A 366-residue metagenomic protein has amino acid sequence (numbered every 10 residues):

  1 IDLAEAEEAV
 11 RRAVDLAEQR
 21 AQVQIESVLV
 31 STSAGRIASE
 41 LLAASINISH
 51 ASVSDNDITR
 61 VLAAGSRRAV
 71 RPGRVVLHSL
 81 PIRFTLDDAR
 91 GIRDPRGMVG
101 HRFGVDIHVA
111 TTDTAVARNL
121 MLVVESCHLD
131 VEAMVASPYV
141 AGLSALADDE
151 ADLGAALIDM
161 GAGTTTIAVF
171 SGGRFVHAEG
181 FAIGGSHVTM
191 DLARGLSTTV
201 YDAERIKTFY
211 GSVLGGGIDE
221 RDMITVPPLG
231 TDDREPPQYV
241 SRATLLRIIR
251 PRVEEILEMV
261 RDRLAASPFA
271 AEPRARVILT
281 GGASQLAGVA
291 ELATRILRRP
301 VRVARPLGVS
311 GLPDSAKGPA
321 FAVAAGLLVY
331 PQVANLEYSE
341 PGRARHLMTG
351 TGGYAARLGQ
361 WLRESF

Functional and structural regions predicted by a protein language model:
I1-L157, R174-F175, G185, T198-L246 (+4 more regions): Nucleotide/phosphate-binding catalytic cleft detector across ATP-hydrolyzing and phosphate-transferring enzymes
S33, L157-T164, F170-G173, A182-S186 (+1 more regions): A short acidic Gly-Thr/Ser loop motif
S33, T112, G211-G215, E272-I296: Glycine-rich phosphate-binding loops at beta-strand->alpha-helix junctions
A151, G172, A265, L292-R298: Short, solvent-exposed amphipathic alpha-helical segments in soluble enzyme and RNA/protein-processing domains
V260, L279, L327: Hydrophobic, well-ordered secondary-structure elements that form the walls of internal hydrophobic environments
E272-A275, R305, G318, A324: Hydrophobic multi-pass inner-membrane translocation pores used for secretion and envelope-lipid/glycan export
V289-G318, Q332: Catalytic phosphate/nucleotide-handling subdomain of diverse soluble enzymes
